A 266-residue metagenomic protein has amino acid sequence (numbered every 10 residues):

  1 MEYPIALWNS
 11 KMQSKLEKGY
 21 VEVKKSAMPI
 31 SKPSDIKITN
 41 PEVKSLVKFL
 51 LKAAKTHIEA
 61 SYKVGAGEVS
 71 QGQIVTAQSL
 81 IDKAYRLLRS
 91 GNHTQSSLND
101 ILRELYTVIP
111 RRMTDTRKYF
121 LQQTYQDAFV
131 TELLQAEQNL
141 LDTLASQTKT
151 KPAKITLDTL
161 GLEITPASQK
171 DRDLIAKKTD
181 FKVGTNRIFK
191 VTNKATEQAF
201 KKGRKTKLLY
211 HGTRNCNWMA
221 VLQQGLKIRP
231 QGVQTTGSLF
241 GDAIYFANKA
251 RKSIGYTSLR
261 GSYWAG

Functional and structural regions predicted by a protein language model:
M1-N217: Intrinsically disordered, low-complexity terminal and linker regions
Q13-I30, T206, K227-G266: ADP-ribosyltransferase catalytic core
G212-R214, G225, A250: Residues that form ligand- and interface-recognition hot spots within folded domains
C216-M219, S253-I254: Flexible loop/turn segments at secondary-structure boundaries
W218-L226: Active-site-adjacent bridging/hinge elements
